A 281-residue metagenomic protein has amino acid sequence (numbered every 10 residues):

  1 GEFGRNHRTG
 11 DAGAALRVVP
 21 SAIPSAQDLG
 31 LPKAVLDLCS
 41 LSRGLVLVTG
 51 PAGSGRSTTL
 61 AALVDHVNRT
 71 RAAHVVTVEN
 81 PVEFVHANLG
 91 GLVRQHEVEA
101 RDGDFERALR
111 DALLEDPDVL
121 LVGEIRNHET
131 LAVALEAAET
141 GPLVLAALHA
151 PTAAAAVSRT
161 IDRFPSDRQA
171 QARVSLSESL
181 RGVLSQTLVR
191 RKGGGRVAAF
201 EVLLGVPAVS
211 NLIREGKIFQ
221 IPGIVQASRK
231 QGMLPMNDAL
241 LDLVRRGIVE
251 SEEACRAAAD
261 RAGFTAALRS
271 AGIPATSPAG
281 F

Functional and structural regions predicted by a protein language model:
G1-F281: Short, flexible helix-loop junctions that flank or precede catalytic/ligand sites
